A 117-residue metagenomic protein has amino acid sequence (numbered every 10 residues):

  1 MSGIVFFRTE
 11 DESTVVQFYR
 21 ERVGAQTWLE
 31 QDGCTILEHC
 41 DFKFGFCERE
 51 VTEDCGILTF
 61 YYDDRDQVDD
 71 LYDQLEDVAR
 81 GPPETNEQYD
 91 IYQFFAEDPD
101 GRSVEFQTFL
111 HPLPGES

Functional and structural regions predicted by a protein language model:
M1, E50-C55, E87-Q88: Short glycine-enriched loop/turn motifs at secondary-structure junctions
M1-V16, I57-L58, P114-S117: N-terminal beta-strand motif that seeds the catalytic metal site of vicinal oxygen chelate
V5-F7, C47, F95, F106-L113: Short beta->alpha transition motifs characteristic of CBS
F6, K43, T59, Q93-F94: Short hydrophobic/aromatic beta-strand element in the GNAT-like acyltransferase core that lines or flanks the acyl-donor
D11, F60-S103: Vicinal oxygen chelate
V15-R20, G101: Conserved active-site tyrosine of GNAT-family acetyltransferases
V23-E30, D77-P83: Short secondary-structure junctions
A25-G56, Y62, S103-L110: Conserved short beta-strand elements that form part of the metal-binding/catalytic scaffold of enzyme active sites
